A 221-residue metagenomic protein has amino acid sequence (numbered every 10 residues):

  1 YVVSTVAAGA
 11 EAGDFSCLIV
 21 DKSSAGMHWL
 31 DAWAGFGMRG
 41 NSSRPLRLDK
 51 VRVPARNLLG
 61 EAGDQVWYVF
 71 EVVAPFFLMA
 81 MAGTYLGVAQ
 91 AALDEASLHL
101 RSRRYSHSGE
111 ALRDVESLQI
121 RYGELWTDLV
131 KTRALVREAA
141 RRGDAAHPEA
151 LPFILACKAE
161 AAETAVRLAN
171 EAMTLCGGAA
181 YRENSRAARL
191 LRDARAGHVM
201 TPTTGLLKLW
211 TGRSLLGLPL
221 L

Functional and structural regions predicted by a protein language model:
Y1-W29: A short core secondary-structure module
W33-L129: Glycine-rich beta->alpha junctions and the first turn(s) of the following alpha-helix
A74-L78, A111-E124, A150-E160, A188-A196: Alpha-helical scaffold segments that form or flank carboxylate-/histidine-based iron centers
L86-A89, L93, L125-T132, V136 (+3 more regions): Alpha-helical transition-metal enzyme core signature, strongest for iron centers
Y105-G109, H147-L151, N184: Flexible, glycine/charged-enriched surface loops at secondary-structure junctions
V130-E160, M173-Y181: C-terminal helix-coil-helix/basic helical segment that borders enzyme active sites and/or dimer interfaces and provides
G178-L221: Glycine-rich phosphate/cofactor-binding loops in nucleotide/flavin-utilizing enzymes
